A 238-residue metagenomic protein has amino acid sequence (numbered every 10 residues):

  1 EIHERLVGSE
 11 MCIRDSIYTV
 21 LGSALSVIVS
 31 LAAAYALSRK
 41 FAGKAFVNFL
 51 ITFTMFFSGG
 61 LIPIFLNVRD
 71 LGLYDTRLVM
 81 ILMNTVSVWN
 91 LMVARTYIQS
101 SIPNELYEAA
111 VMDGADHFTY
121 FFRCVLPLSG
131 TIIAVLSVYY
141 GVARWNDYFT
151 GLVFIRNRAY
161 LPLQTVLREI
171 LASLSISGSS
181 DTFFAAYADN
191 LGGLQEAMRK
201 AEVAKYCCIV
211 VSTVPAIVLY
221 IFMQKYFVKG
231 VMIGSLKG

Functional and structural regions predicted by a protein language model:
E1-G8, C12-I13, R168: Single conserved hydrophobic/aromatic residue that forms the stacking wall/gate of nucleotide- or nucleobase-binding
E4, Y18-I51, T96: Transmembrane-helix boundary motif in ABC transporter permease subunits
E10, R14-L21, L78, I176-L219: A membrane-interface signal for the N-terminal entry of alpha-helical transmembrane segments
G22, S26, L50-I62, L78-T96 (+4 more regions): Faces of alpha-helical transmembrane segments in polytopic inner-membrane proteins
A36-L37, F53, N104-M112, F227: Short hydrophobic faces within alpha-helices
A45-R95, Y148-L194: Membrane-interfacial helix termini and adjacent extracytoplasmic/periplasmic loops of multi-pass transporters
E105, A115, T119, Q224-G238: Short cytosolic juxtamembrane segments of multi-pass membrane proteins
D113-G114, P127: Glycine/proline-centered hinge or cleavage motifs at structural transition points of membrane proteins
